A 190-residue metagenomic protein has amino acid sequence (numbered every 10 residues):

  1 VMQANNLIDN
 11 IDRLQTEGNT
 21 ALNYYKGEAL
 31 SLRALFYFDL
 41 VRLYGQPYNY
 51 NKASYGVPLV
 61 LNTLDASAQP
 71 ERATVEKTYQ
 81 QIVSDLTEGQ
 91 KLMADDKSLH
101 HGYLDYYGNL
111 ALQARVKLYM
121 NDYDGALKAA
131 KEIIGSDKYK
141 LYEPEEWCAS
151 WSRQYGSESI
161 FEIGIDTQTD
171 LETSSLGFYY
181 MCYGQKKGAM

Functional and structural regions predicted by a protein language model:
V1-Y44, Q90-A94: Conserved, well-structured interaction surfaces
V41-Y48, K97-S98, Y119-D122: Short coil/turn linking the two alpha-helices of tandem helical-hairpin repeats
L127-M190: Hydrophobic-face positions in mid-chain alpha helices that act as interaction patches
